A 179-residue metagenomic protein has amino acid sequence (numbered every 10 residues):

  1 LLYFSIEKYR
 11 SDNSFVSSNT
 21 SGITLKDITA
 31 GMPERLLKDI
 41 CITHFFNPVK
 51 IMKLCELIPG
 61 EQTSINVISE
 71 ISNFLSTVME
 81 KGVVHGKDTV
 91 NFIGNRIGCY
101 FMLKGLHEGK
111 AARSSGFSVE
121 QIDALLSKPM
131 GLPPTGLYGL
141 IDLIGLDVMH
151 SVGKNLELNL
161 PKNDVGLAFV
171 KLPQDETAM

Functional and structural regions predicted by a protein language model:
L1-M179: N-terminal glycine-rich phosphate-binding loop for ADP-containing cofactors
